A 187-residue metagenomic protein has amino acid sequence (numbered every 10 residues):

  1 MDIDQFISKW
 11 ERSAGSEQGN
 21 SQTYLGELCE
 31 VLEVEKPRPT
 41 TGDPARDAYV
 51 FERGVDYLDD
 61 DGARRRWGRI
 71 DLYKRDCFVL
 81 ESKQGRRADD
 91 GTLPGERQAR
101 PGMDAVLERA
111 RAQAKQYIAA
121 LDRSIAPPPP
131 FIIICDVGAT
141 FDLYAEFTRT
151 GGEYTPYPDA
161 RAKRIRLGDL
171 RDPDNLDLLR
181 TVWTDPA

Functional and structural regions predicted by a protein language model:
M1-D47: Charged, often low-complexity linker/regulatory segments
M1-S8, G15, D61-G68, C77 (+2 more regions): Short, basic/polar, glycine-containing "phosphate-handling" surface segments that engage DNA
Q22, G26, R53, I70 (+2 more regions): N-terminal, well-ordered alpha-helical segments
L28, R38-D76: Active-site metal-binding core of divalent-cation-utilizing nuclease and nuclease-like domains
